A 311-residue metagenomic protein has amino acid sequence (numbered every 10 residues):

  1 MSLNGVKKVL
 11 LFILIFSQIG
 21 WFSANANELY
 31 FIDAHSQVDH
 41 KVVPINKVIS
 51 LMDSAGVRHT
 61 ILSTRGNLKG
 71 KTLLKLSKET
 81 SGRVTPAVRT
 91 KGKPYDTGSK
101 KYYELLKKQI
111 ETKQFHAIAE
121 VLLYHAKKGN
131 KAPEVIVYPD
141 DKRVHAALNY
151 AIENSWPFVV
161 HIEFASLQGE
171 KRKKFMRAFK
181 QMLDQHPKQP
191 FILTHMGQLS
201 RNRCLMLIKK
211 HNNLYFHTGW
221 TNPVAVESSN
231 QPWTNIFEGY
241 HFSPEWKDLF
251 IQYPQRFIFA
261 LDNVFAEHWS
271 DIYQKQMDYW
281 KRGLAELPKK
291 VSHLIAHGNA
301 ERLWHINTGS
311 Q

Functional and structural regions predicted by a protein language model:
S2-K7, S23, N27-I32, V43-G66 (+2 more regions): Mid-to-C-terminal alpha-helical segments outside catalytic/metal-binding sites
L10-G20: Bacterial N-terminal signal peptides
N27-K41, L76-S77, P86, N212: Mobile, glycine- and charge-enriched loop segments and immediately flanking short secondary-structure elements within
A34-S36, S63-G66, V88-G92, A119-L122 (+4 more regions): A cross-domain feature marking catalytic cores of carbohydrate-active enzymes and several ubiquitous metabolic/repair
D39-V42, N67-G70, K93, Y124-K127 (+4 more regions): Active-site environment of divalent metal-dependent phosphoester hydrolases
N67-S166: Active-site gating/metal-coordination segments in enzymes
K78-G82, V88, E134-I258: Catalytic pocket-lining loop regions of alpha/beta-barrel enzymes, especially the amidohydrolase/enolase/GH5 lineages
